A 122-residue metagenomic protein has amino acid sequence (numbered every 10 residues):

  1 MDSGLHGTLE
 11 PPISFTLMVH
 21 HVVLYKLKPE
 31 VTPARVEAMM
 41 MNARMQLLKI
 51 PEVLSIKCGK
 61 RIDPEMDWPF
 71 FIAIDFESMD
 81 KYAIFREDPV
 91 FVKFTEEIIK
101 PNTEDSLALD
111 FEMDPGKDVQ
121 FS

Functional and structural regions predicted by a protein language model:
H6-F70, E77-E87, E104, D110-S122: Short S/T/G/P-rich N-terminal loop/turn motif that feeds into the first structured element of a domain
A43, F94-T95: Hydrophobic alpha-helical segments typical of transmembrane helices and their membrane-interface/capping positions
A83, V92-K93: Alpha-helical elements of the RecA-like P-loop NTPase motor core of helicases
R86, T95-I98: Short, flexible helix/strand-to-coil boundary loops that buttress conserved ligand/catalytic motifs in alpha/beta
V90-F91, K100: Residue-level marker of structural boundaries
